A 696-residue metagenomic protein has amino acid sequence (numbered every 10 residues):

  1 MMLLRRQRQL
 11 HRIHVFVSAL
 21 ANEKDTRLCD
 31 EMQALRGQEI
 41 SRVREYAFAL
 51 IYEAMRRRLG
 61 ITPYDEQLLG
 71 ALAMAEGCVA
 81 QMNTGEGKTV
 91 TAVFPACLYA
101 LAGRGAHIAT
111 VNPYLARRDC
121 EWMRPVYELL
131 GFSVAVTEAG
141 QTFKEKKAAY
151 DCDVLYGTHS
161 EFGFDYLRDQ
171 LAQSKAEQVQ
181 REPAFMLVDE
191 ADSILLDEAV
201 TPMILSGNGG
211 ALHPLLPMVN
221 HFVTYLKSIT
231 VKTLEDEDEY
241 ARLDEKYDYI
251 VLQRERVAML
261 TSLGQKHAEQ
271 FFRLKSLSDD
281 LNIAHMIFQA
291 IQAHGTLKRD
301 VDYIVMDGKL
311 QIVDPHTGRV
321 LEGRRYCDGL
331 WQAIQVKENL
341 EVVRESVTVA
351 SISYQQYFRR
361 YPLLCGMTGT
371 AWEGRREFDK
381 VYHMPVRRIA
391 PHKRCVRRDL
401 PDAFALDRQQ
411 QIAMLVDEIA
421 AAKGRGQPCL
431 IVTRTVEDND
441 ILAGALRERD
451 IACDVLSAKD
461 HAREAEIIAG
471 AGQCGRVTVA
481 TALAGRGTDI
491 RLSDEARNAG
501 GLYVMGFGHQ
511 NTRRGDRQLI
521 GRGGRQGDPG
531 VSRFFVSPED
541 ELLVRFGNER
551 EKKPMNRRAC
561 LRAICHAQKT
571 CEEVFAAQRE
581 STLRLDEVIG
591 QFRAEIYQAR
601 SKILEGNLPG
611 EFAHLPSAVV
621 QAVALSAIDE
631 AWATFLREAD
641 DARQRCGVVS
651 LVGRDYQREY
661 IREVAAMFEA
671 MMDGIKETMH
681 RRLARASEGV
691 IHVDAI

Functional and structural regions predicted by a protein language model:
M1-K553, C565, T570, G590 (+1 more regions): Conserved P-loop NTPase motor core
Y303-Q311, T317-R324, F546-I696: Extended, charged helical/alpha-beta scaffold domains that provide interaction surfaces
